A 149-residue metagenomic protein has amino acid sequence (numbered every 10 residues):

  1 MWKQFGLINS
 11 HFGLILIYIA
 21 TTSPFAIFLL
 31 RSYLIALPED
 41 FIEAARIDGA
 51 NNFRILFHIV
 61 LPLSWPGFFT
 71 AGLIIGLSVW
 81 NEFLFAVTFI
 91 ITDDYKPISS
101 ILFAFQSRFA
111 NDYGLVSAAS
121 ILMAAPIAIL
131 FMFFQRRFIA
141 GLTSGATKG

Functional and structural regions predicted by a protein language model:
M1-G149: A structural signal for multi-pass alpha-helical bundles of membrane permease subunits that mediate small-molecule
